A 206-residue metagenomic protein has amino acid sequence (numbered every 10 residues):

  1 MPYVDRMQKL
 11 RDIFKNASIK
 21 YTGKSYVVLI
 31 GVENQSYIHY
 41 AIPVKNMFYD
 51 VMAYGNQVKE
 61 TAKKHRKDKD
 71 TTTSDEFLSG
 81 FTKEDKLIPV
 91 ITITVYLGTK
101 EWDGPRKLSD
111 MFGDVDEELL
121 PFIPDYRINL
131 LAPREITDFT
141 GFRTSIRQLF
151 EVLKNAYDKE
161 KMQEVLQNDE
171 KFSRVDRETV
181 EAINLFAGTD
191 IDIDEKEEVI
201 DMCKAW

Functional and structural regions predicted by a protein language model:
M1-W206: Elongated, amphipathic alpha-helical interaction scaffolds
